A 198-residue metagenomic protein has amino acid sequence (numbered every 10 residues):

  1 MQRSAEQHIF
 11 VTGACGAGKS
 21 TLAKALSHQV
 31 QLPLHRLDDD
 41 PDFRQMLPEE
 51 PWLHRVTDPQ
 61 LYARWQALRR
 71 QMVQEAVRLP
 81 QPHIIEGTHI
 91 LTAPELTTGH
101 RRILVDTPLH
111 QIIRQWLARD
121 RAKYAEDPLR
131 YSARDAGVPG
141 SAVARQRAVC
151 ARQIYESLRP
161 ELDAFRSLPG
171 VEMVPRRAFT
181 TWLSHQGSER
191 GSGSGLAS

Functional and structural regions predicted by a protein language model:
M1-E6: Phosphate-binding P-loop
V11: Hydrophobic anchor at the beta1->P-loop junction of P-loop NTPases
C15: The conserved Walker
G18: Conserved glycine(s) of the Walker
L22: Hydrophobic positions on the alpha1 helix immediately C-terminal to the Walker A/P-loop
H28-R69: Conserved substrate/cofactor phosphate-moiety recognition/catalytic segment in nucleotide-dependent phosphotransferases
L61-L109: Glycine-rich phosphate-binding loop used to anchor ATP phosphates in small-molecule kinases, encompassing both
A122-Q186: Small-molecule kinase domains that catalyze NTP-dependent phosphoryl transfer to phosphate-bearing small molecules
